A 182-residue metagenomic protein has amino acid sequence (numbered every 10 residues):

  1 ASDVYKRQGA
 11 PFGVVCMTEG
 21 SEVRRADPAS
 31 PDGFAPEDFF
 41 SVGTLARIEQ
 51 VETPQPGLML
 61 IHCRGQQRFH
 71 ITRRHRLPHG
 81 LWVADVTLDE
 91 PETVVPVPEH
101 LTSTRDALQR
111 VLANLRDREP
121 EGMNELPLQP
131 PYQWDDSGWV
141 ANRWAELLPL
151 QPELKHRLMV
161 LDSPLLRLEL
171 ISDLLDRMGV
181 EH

Functional and structural regions predicted by a protein language model:
S2-H182: N-terminal low-complexity, acidic/polar interaction/targeting segments
